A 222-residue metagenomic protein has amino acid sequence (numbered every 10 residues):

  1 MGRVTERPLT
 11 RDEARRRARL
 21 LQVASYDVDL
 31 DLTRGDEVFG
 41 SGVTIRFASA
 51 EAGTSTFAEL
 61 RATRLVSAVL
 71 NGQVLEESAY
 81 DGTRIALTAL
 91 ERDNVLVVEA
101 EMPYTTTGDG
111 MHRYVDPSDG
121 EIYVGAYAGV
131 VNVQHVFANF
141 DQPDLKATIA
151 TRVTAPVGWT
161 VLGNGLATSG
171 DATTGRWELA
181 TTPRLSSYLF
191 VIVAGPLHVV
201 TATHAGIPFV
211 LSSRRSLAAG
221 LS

Functional and structural regions predicted by a protein language model:
M1-S222: Acidic/His-enriched low-complexity segments
